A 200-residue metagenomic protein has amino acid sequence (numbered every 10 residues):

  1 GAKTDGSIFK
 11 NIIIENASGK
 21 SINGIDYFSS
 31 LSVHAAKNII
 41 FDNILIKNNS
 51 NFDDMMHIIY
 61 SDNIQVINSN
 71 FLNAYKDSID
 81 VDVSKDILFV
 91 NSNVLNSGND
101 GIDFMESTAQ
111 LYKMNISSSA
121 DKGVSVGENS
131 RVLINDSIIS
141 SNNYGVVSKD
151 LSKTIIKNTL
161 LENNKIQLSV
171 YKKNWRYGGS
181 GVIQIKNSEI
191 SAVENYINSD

Functional and structural regions predicted by a protein language model:
G1-D200: Extracellular beta-rich repeat passengers
